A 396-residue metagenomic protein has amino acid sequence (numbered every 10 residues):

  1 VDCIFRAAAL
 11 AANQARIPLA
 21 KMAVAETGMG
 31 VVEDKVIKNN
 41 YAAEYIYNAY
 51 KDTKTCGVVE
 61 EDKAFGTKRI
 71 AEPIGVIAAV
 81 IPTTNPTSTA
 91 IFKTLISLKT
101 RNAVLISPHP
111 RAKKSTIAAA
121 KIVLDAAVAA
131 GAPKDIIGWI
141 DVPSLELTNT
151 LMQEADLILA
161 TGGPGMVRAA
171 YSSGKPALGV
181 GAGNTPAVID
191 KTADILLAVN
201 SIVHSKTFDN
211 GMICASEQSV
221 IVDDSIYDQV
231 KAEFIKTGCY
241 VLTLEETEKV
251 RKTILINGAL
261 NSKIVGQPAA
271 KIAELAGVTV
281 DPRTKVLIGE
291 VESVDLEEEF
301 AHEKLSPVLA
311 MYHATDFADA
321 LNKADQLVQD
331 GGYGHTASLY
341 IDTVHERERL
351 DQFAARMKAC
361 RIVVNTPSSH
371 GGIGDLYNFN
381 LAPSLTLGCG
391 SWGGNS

Functional and structural regions predicted by a protein language model:
D2, V278-S396: Conserved C-terminal structural/oligomerization subdomain of aldehyde/semialdehyde dehydrogenase
D2-K68, I96, K236: N-terminal Rossmann-like NAD(P)+-binding subdomain of aldehyde/semialdehyde dehydrogenases
C3, A7, Q14, P18 (+20 more regions): Conserved active-site and cofactor/substrate-binding residues in soluble primary-metabolism enzymes
F5-R16, A20-A23, T27-V31, A120-G131 (+9 more regions): Structural signal for hydrophobic packing residues in well-ordered secondary-structure cores of soluble enzyme domains
V58-L197: Rossmann-like NAD(P) dinucleotide-binding subdomain of oxidoreductase/dehydrogenase enzymes
I91-F92, K99, V167-D295: ALDH superfamily catalytic-core signature
L105-P110, I221, V363-T366: Short internal beta-strands
P108, N184-V188, Q218, L387-G394: Short beta-alpha connecting loops at secondary-structure transitions that line or flank enzyme active sites
